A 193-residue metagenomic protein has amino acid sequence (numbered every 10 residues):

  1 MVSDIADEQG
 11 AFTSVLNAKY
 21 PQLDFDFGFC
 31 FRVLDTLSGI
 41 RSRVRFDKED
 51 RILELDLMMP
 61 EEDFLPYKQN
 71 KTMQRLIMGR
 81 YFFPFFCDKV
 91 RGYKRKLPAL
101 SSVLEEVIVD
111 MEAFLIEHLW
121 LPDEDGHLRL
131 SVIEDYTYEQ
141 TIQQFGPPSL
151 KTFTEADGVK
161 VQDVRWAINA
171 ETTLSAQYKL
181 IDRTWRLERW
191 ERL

Functional and structural regions predicted by a protein language model:
M1-K48: Auxiliary, metal-adjacent structural segments of Zn-dependent hydrolase domains
I5-A6, T36, R45-I52, M58-G79 (+2 more regions): Residues within mature, well-folded domains
S14, A18, S102, E106 (+1 more regions): Charged/polar, solvent-exposed surface patches and flexible loops
N17, P21-D24, R91-R95, G146-P147: Residue-level recognition of short, structured coil/turn motifs that connect secondary structure elements
Y81-F85: Catalytic glutamate of the conserved HExxH
